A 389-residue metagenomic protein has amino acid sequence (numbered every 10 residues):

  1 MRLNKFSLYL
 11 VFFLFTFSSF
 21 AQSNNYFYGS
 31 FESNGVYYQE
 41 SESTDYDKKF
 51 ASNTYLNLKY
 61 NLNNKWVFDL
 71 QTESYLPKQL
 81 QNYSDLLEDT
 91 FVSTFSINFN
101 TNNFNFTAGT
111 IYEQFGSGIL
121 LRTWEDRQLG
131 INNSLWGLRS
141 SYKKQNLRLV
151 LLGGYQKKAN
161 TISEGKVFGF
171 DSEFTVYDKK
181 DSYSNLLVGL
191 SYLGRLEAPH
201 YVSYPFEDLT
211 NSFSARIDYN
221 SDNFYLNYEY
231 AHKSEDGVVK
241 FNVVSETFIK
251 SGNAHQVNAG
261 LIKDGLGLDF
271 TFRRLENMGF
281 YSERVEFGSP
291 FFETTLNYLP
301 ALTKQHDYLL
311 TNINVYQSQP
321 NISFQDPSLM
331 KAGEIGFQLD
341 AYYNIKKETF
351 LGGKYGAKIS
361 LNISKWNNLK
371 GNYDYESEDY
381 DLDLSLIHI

Functional and structural regions predicted by a protein language model:
M1-S30: Bacterial Sec-dependent N-terminal signal peptides
N24-Y26, Y37-Y38, E42-A51, N61 (+4 more regions): Signature for the C-terminal beta-barrel architecture of outer-membrane proteins
S33-G35: Non-catalytic C-terminal interaction segments of nucleic acid-processing enzymes
L56-K59: Histidine-anchored nucleotide/phosphate-binding helix
W66-L70, F106-T107: Short, composition-biased local secondary-structure segments
T72-S74, T110-Y112, R274: A mature extracytoplasmic/lumenal domain signature
E73, D89-F91, A108-G109, N132: N-terminal catalytic cores of secreted or lumenal carbohydrate-active enzymes
S96-G116, L120-V150: Hydrophobic or amphipathic alpha-helical targeting/insertion segments
